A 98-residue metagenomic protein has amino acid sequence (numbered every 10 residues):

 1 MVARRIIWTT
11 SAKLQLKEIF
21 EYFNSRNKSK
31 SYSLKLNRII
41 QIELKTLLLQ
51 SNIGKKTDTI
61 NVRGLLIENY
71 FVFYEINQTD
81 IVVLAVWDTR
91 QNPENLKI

Functional and structural regions predicted by a protein language model:
M1-N37: Arg/Lys-rich, positively charged N-terminal/basic patches that mediate binding to nucleic acids
A12, I40, Y74: GIY-YIG nuclease signature motif recognition
F20, N27, L48-S51, K55 (+1 more regions): Short amphipathic alpha-helical interaction/hinge segments
Y32-K35, D58-T59, E94: Solvent-exposed interaction patches of small proteins and small membrane subunits
Q41-I67: A short, surface-exposed loop/turn module that caps and links secondary-structure elements
I67, E75-I98: Enriched for short, Lys/Arg-rich terminal
